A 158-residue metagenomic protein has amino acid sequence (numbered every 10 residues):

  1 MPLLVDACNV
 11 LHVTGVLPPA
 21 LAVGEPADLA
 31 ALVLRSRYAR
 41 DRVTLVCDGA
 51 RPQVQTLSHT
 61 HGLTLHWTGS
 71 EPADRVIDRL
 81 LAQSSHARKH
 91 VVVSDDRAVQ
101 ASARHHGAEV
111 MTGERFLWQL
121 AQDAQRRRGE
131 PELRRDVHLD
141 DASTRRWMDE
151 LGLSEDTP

Functional and structural regions predicted by a protein language model:
P2-V5, N9-P158: Nuclease catalytic cores that cleave nucleic-acid phosphodiester bonds, predominantly acidic two-metal-ion
